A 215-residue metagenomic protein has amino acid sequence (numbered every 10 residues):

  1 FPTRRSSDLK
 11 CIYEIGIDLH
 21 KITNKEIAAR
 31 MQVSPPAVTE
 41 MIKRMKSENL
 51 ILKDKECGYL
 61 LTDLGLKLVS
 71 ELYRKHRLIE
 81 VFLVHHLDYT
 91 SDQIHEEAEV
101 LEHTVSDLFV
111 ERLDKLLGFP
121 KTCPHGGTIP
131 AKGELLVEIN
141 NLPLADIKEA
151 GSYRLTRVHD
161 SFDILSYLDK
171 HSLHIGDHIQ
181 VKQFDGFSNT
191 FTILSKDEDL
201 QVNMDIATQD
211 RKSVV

Functional and structural regions predicted by a protein language model:
F1-S6: Short, small-residue-biased leader/transition segments that mark boundaries at the very start of proteins
D18-E26: Short acidic, hydrophobic short linear motifs in intrinsically disordered regions
P36, D92: Key DNA-contact positions within bacterial/archaeal DNA-binding proteins
I42-K43: Short, hydrophobic-biased segments on the C-terminal half of alpha helices that form "recognition helices"
K46-D54: A short, conserved structural fragment
C57-H76: Basic, amphipathic "hinge/linker" alpha-helix immediately C-terminal to the N-terminal HTH DNA-binding motif
E102-A207: Mid-protein regulatory/catalytic core that forms ligand/cofactor-binding pockets and protein-protein interaction
